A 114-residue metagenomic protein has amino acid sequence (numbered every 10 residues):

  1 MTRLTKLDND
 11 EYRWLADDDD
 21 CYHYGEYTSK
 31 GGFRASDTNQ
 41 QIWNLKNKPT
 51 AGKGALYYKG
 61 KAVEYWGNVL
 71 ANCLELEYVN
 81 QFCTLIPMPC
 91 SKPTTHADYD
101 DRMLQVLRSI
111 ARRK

Functional and structural regions predicted by a protein language model:
M1-T84, K92-D101, R108-K114: Active-site-facing substrate-recognition patch
P87: Glycine-rich beta-alpha loop segments
